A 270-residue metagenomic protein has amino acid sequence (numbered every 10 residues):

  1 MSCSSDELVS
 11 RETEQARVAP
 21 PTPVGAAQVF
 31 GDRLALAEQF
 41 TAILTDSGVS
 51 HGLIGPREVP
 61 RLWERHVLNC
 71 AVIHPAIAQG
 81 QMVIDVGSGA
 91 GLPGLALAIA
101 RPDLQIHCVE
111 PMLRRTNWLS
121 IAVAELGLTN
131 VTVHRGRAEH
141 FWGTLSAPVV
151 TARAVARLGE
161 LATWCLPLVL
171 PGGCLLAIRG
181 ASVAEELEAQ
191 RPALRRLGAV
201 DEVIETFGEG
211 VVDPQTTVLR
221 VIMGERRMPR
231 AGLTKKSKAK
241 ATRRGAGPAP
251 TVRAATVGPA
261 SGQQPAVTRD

Functional and structural regions predicted by a protein language model:
S2-I84, R114-V131: Class I SAM-dependent transferase core
A16-P21, T45-V49, L97, A138-E139 (+1 more regions): Short amphipathic alpha-helical segments, especially helix-boundary/capping motifs
C70, L92-L95: Acidic, metal-associated active-site segment
G87-G91: Class I SAM-dependent methyltransferase "Motif I" SAM/SAH-binding loop
G94, L104-D270: S-adenosylmethionine
A98-P102: Gly/Ala-rich phosphate-binding loop of Rossmann-like dinucleotide-binding domains, activating on the conserved
